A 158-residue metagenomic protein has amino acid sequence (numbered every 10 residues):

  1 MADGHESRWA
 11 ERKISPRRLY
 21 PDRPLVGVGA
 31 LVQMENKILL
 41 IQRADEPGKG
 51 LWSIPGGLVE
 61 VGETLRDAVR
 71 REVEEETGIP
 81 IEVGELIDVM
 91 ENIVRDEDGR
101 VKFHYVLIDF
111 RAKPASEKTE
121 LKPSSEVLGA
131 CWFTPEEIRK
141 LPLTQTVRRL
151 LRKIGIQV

Functional and structural regions predicted by a protein language model:
A2-L31, E35, R100: Acidic, metal-coordinating catalytic segment for phosphate/diphosphate chemistry, firing primarily on the Nudix
A30, L86, F110-A112: A structural signal for short, well-ordered beta-strand segments
E46-W52, G99: A conserved beta-turn-beta hairpin within the catalytic core of GNAT-like acetyltransferases that forms part
G50-S53, C131-F133: A short, polar/proline- and glycine-enriched secondary-structure boundary/capping micro-motif
V59-E82, N92-T146: Unchanged
Q145-V158: Charged phosphate-binding loop/patch that engages nucleotide di/tri-phosphates or the phosphate backbone of nucleic
